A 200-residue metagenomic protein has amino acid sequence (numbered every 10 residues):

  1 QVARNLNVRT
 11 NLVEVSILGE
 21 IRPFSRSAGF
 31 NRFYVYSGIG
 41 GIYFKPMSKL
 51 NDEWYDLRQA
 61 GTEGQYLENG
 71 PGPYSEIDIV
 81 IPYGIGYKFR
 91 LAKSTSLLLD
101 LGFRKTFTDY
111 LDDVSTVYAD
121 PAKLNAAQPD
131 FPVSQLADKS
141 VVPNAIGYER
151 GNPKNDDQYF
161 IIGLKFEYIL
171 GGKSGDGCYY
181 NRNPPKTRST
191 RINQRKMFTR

Functional and structural regions predicted by a protein language model:
Q1, Y43-L50, S96, F107-D112 (+2 more regions): Outer-membrane beta-barrel proteins
Q1-Q59, L91: Gram-negative (and chloroplast) outer-membrane scaffold detector with strong preference for beta-barrel transmembrane
V2-V8, Y66-P73, E149-N152: Extracellular loop and loop/strand-boundary signature of outer-membrane beta-barrel proteins
N11-V15, P73-I81, Q158-I162: Residues that define the transmembrane beta-barrel architecture of outer-membrane proteins
I17-I21, S37-G41, Y83-F89, L101-F103 (+1 more regions): Residues on the lipid-exposed face of transmembrane beta-strands in outer-membrane beta-barrel proteins
F24-R32, L91-S94, G172-T190, R195-T199: Short loop/turn motifs that connect adjacent beta-strands in outer-membrane beta-barrel proteins
E63-L67, P121-D157: Flexible glycine-rich, low-complexity coil/linker segments exposed to the extracellular/periplasmic environment
E76-D113: Extended serine/threonine-enriched, polar tracts that run as long, contiguous segments within proteins
